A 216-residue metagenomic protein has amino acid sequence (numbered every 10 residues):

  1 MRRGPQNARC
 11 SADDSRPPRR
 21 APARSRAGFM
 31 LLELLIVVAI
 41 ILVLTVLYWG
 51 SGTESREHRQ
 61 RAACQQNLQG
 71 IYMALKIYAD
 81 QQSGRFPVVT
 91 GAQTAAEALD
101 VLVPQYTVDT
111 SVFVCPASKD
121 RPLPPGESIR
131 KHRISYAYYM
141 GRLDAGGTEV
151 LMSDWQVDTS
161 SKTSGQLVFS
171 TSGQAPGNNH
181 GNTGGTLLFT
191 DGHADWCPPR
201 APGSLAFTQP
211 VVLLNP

Functional and structural regions predicted by a protein language model:
M1-F29: N-terminal leader/signal peptides at the extreme start of proteins
R2, T159-P216: C-terminal accessory segments of extracellular proteins
R19, L102, Y136-Y139, S170-P176: Short, P/G- and charge-enriched loop/turn segments at secondary-structure junctions
A23-S55: N-terminal single-pass transmembrane signal-anchor helix
T45-E97, D109, A194: Conserved hydrophobic/amphipathic alpha-helical signal-anchor segments
A79-D80, F86-V88, A98, R121-P125 (+3 more regions): Short catalytic/ligand-binding loop motif for oxyanion handling, primarily in non-cytosolic enzymes, centered on
Y106-S164: Acidic, glycine-rich loop-and-strand cores that form catalytic or ligand-binding grooves in diverse globular domains
